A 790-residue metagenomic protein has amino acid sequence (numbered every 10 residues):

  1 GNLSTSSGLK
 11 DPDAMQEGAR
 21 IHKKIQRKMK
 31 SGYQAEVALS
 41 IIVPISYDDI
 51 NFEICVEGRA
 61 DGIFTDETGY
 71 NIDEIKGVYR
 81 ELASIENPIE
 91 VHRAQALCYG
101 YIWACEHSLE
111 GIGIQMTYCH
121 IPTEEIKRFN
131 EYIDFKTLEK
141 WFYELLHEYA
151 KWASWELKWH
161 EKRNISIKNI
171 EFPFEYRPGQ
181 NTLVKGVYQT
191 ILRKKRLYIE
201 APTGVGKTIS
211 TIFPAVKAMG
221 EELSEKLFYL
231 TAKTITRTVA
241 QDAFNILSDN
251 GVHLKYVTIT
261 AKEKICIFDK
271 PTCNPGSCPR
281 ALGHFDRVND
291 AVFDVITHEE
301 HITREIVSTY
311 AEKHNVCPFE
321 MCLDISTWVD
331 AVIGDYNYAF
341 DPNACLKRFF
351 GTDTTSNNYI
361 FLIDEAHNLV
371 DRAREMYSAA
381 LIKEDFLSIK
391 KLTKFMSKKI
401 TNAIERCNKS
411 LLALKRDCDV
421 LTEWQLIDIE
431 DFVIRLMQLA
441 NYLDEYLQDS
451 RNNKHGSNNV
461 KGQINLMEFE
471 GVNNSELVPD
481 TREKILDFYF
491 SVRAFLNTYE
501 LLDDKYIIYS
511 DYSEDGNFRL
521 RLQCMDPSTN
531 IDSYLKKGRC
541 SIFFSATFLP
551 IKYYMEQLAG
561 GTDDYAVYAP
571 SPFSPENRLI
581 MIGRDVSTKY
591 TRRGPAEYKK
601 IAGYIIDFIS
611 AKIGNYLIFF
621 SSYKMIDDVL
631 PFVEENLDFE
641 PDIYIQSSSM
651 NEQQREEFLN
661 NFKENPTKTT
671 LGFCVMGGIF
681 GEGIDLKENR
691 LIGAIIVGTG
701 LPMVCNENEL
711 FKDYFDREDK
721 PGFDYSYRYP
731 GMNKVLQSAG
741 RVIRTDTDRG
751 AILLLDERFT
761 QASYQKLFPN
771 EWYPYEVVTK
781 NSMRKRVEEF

Functional and structural regions predicted by a protein language model:
G1-G69, A94: Metal-dependent nuclease catalytic cores that hydrolyze phosphodiester bonds in DNA/RNA, characterized by
I41-E139: Mg2+/Mn2+-dependent nuclease catalytic core
K158-E200: Conserved pre-motif I regulatory segment
I170, L223-V332, N337-F340, K391 (+4 more regions): A substrate-engagement module of RecA-like helicase motors
L192-P214: Walker A/P-loop
T211, T238, H314-A331, D335-L447 (+3 more regions): Signature of the SF2 helicase/ATPase Hel1-core->accessory helical subdomain module
V307-T327, V332, N343-G351, N453-S587 (+4 more regions): A contiguous, basic/glycine-rich beta-loop/short-helix subdomain that forms a polymer-engagement track
D585-A596, S647-F759: Conserved RecA-like P-loop NTPase helicase motor core
